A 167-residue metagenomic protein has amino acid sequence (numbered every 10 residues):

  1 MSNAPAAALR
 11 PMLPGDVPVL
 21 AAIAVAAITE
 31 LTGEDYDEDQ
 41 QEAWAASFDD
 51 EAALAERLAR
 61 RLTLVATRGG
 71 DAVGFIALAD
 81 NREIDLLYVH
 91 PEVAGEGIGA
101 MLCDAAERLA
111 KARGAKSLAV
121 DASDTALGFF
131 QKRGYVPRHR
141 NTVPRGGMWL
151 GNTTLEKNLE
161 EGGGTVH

Functional and structural regions predicted by a protein language model:
M1-A4, T165-H167: Basic/polar N-terminal segments that are highly enriched at the extreme N-terminus, encompassing both cleavable
N3, P11-G15, A22-A94, C103-A105 (+5 more regions): Acetyl-CoA-dependent GNAT
A21, F130-Q131: A short local structural element in Rossmann-fold oxidoreductases
G97: Glycine-rich phosphate-binding loop
K116, V120-L127, R133, R140-H167: C-terminal "cap" of GNAT-fold acetyltransferases
